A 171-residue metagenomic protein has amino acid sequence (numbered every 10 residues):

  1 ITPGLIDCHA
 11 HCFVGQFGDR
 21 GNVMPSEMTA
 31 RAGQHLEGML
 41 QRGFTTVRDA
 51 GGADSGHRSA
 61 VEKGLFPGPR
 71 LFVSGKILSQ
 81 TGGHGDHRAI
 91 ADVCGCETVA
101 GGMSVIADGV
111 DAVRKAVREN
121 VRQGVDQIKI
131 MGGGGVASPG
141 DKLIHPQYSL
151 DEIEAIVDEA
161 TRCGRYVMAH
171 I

Functional and structural regions predicted by a protein language model:
I1-G4, P67-H87, M103, V110-R114: N-terminal carbohydrate-binding accessory modules
I1-K63, T81-A89, D151: Metal-associated gating/positioning segment near the N- to mid-region
F17-A30, A91-A116, R162, Y166-I171: Active-site mouth loops of central-metabolism enzymes
R31-H57, G68-I77, V125-S138, Y166: Divalent metal-dependent hydrolysis catalytic cores, especially in the metallo-beta-lactamase
S59-G64, P69, A155, E159 (+1 more regions): Alpha-helical structural signal in soluble globular domains
L65-P67, R88-A91, P146-Q147: Short, hinge-like loop/turn segments at secondary-structure boundaries
D111-I171: Histidine/acidic residue-rich metal-binding segments in metalloenzymes
